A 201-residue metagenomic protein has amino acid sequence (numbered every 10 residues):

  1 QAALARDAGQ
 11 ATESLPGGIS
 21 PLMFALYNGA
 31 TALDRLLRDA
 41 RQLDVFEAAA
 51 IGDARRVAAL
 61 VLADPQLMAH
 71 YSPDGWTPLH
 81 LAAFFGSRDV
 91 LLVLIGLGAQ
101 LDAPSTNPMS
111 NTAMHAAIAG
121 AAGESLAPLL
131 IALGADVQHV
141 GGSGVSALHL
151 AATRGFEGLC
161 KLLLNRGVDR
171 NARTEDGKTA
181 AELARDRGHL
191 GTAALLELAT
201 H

Functional and structural regions predicted by a protein language model:
Q1-E13, I51-P73, P78: N-terminal segments that cap or nucleate solenoid repeat domains
A2-Q10, R35-R41, V61-Q66, L92-Q100 (+3 more regions): Ankyrin repeat domain, specifically the short helix-to-loop turn at the C-terminus of the second helix of each repeat
L4-D7, A30, R38-Q42, D53 (+6 more regions): Alpha-helix initiation and capping sites
E13-M23, Q42-E47, H70-P78, P104-H115 (+2 more regions): Ankyrin-repeat boundary/"N-cap" motif
F24-A30, E47-D53, L81-S87, A116-G123 (+2 more regions): Ankyrin repeat A-helix N-terminal signature
A32-L33, R56, D89-V90, S125-L126 (+2 more regions): Conserved ankyrin/ankyrin-like repeat signature
D34-A50, L133, R166, E175-K178 (+1 more regions): Ankyrin-repeat-protein effector appendages
Q138-T179, L183: Ankyrin-repeat and related helical/solenoid repeat scaffolds used for protein-protein interactions
